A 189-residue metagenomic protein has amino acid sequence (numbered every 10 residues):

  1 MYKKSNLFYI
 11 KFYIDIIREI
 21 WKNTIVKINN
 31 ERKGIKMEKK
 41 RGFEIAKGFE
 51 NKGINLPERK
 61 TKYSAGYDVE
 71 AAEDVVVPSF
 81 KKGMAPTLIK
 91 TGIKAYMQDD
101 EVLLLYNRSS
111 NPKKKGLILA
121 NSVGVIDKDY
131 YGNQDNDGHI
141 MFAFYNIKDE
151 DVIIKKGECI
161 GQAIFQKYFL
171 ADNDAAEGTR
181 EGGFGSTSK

Functional and structural regions predicted by a protein language model:
K4-L7, N29: Intrinsically disordered, low-complexity segments enriched in Ser/Pro/Gly/Ala and basic residues
L7-Y9, Y13: Short hydrophobic targeting helices and cationic amphipathic motifs that mediate membrane/organellar targeting
I16-E19, K27-K189: DUTPase catalytic domain/fold
